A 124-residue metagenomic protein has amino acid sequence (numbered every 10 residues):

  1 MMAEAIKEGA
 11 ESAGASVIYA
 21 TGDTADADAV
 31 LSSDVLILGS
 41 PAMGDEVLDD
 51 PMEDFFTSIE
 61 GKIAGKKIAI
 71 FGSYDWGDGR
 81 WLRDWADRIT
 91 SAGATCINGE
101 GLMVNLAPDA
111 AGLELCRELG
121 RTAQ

Functional and structural regions predicted by a protein language model:
M1-G22, D26, S32-Q124: FMN-binding flavodoxin-like domain, especially the glycine-rich phosphate-binding loop
